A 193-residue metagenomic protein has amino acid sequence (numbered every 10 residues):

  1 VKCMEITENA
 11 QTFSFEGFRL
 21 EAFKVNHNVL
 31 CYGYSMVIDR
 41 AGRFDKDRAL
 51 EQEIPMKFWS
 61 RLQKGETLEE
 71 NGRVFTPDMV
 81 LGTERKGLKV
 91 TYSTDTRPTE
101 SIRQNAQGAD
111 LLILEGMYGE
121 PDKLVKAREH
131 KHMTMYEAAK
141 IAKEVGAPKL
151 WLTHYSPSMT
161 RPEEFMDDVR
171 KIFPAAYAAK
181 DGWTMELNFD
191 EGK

Functional and structural regions predicted by a protein language model:
V1-K2, F15-E16, G87-L88, I172-A175: A short helix-to-beta-strand connector/capping loop
V1-T7, E21-F23, Y177-A179: General small-molecule cofactor/ligand-binding pocket signal
T7-L152, R161-D167, F189-K193: Metal-dependent phosphodiesterase/nuclease catalytic metal-binding core
M117, Y155, D181: Short, ordered loop/turn segments at secondary-structure junctions
P121, P157-S158, T184: Positions that flank functional sites
T160-W183: Short acidic, glycine/proline-enriched helix-loop-strand junctions
